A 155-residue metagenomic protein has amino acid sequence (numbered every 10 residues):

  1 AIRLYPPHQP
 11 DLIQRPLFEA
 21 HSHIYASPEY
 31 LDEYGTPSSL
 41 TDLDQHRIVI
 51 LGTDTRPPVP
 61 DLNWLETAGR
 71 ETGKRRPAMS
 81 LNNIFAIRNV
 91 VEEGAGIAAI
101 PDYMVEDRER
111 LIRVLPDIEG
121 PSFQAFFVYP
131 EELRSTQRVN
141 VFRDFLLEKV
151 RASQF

Functional and structural regions predicted by a protein language model:
A1-Y5: Pocket-flanking alpha-helical
P7-A125, A152-F155: C-terminal regulatory
D117-F155: A late-sequence structural motif
